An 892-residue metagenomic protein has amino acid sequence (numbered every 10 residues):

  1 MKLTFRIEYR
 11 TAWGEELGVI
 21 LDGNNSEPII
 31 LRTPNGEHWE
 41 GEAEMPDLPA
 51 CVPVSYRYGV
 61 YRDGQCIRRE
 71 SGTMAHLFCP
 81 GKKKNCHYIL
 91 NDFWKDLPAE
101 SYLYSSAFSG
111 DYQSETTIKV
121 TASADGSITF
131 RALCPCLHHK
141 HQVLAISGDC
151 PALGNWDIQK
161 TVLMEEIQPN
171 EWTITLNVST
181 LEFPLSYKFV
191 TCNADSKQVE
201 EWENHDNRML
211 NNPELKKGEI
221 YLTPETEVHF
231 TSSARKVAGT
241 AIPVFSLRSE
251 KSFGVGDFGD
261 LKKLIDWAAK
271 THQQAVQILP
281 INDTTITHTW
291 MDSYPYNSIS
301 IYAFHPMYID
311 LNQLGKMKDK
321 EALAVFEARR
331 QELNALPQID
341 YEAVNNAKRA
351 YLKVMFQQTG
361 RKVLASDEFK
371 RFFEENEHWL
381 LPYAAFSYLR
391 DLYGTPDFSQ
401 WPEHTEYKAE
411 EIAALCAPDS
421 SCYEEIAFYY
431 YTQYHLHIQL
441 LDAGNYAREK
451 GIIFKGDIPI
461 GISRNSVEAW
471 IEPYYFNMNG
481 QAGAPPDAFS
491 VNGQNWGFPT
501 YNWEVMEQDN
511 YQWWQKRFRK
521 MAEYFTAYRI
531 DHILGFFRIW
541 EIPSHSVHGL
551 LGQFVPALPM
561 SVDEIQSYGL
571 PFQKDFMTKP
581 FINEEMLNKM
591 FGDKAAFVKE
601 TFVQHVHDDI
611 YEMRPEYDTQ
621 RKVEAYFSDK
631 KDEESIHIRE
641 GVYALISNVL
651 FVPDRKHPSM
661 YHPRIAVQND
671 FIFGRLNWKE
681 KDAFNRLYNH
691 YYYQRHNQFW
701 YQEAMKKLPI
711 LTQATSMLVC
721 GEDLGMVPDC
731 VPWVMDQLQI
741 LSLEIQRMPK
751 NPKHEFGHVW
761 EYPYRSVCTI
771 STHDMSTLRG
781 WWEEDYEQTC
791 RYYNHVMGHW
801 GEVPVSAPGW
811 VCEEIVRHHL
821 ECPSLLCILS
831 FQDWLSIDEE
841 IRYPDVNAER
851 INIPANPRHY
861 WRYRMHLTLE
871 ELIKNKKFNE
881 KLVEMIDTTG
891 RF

Functional and structural regions predicted by a protein language model:
K2-V52, Y61-K82, L133-F183, C192-L215 (+2 more regions): Aromatic-rich carbohydrate-binding modules that target alpha-glucans
L31-T33, H87, L163-E165, D195 (+4 more regions): Intrinsically disordered, low-complexity regions enriched in Ser/Pro/Gly/Gln/His and often acidic
A50-C51, G72, F78, K160 (+6 more regions): Short amphipathic alpha-helical leader/targeting segments
V52-V54, V811: Glycine-rich, flexible loop segments associated with nucleotide phosphate handling
L77-G81, N85-F93: C2-type phospholipid-binding modules
L97: Extracellular carbohydrate recognition and processing domains and analogous Trp-centered ligand-binding platforms
E100-S123, S127-T129, N177, N211-F892: Catalytic cores of glycan-processing enzymes that make or break glycosidic bonds
